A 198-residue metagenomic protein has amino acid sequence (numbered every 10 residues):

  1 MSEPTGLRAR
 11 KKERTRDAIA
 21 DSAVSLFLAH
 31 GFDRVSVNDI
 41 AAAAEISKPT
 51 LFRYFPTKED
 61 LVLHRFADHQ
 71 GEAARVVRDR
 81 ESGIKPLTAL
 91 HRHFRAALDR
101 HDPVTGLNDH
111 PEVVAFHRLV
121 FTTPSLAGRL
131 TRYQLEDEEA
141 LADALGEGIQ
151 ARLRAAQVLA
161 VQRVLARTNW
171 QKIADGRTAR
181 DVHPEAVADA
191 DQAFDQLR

Functional and structural regions predicted by a protein language model:
M1-I46: Basic, helix-initiating cap at the start of DNA-binding domains
S2, R167-R198: C-terminal peripheral helix-coil segments that are non-catalytic and often amphipathic
G6, H30-F32, E45, F52-H64 (+1 more regions): HTH DNA-binding helix-turn interface
K12, R16, F66, A127-L135 (+1 more regions): Amphipathic, non-transmembrane alpha-helical scaffold segments
H69, F94, Y133-D137: Hydrophobic/aromatic residues within well-ordered alpha-helical segments
G71-A115: Hydrophobic alpha-helical connector segments
H117-R152: Amphipathic alpha-helical packing segments from all-alpha helical-bundle domains
A151-L159, R163: Short, well-structured alpha-helical segments
